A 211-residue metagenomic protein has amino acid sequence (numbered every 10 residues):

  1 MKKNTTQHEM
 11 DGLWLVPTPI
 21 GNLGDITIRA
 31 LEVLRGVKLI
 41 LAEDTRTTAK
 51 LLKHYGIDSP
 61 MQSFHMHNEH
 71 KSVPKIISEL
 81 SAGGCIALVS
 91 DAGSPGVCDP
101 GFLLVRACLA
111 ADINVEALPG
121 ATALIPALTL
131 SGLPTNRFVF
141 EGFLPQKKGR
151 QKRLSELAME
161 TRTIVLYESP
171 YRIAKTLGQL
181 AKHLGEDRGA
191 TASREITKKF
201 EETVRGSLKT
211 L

Functional and structural regions predicted by a protein language model:
K2, M10, C85, T163 (+1 more regions): A contiguous loop/helix-start segment that scaffolds small-molecule binding in enzyme catalytic cores
K2-H67: Glycine-rich, flexible N-terminal cofactor/catalytic loop recognition
K3, L103-E160: Class I SAM-dependent methyltransferase SAM-binding "motif I" and its flanking Rossmann-like core
I20-L23, D91-P95, P170-R172, K198: Short glycine-rich anion-binding loops that position phosphate/pyrophosphate groups of nucleotides and phosphorylated
L34-I40, D112-V115, T163-I164: Short active-site oxyanion
Q62-K71, F143-K147: Conserved helicase motor
V73-T122: Glycine/small-residue-rich loop that forms an oxyanion/phosphate-binding "nest" at active or ligand-binding sites
